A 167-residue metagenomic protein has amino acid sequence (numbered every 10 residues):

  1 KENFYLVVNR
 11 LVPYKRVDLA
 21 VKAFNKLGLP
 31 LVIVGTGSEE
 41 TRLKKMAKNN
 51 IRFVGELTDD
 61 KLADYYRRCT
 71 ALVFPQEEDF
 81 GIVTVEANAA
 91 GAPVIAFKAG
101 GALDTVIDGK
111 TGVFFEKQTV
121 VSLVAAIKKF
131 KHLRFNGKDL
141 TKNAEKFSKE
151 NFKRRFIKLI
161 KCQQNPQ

Functional and structural regions predicted by a protein language model:
K1-K15, L19-V32: Conserved donor-binding/catalytic core segment of Leloir-type glycosyltransferases
V21, G81-V85, A102: Short glycine/serine-rich donor-binding loops of glycosyltransferases
T41-D64: Nucleotide-activated donor-binding/catalytic signature segment of Leloir-type glycosyltransferases, i.e., the conserved
A63, V85-A89, L103-D104, K110: Short alpha-helical segment that forms part of, or immediately flanks, the ligand-binding pocket in carbohydrate-active
R67-D79, A92: Acidic donor-binding loop of glycosyltransferase active sites
P93-F97, V106: Short hydrophobic beta-strand element within catalytic cores of glycosyltransferases and related nucleotide-activated
D108-G109, V113-V120, I127-R134: Conserved acidic donor-binding segment of nucleotide-sugar-dependent glycosyltransferases
Q118, H132-Q163: A charged, aromatic-enriched C-terminal amphipathic alpha-helix characteristic of glycosyltransferases across folds
